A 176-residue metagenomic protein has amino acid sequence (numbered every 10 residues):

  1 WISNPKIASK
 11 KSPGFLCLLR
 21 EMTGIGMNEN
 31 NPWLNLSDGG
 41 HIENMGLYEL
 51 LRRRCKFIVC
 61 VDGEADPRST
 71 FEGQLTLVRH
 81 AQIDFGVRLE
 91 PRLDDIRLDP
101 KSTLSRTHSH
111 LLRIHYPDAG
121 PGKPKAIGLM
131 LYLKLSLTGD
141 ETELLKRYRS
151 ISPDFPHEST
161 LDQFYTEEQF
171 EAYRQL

Functional and structural regions predicted by a protein language model:
W1-L176: Catalytic domains of lipid- and phosphate-ester/thioester hydrolases
